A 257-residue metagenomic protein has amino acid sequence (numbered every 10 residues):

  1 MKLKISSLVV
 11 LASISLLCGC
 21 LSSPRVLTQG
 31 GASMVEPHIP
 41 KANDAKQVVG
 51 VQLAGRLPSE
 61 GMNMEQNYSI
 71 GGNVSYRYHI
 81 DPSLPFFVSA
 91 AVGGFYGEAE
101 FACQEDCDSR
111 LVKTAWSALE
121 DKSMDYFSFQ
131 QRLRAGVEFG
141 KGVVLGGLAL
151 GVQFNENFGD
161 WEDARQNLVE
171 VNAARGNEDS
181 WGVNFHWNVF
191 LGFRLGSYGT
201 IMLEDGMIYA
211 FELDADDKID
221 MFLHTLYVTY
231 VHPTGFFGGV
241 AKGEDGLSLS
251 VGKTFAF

Functional and structural regions predicted by a protein language model:
M1-C20: Sec-dependent bacterial lipoprotein signal peptides
C20-D81, T254-A256: Short glycine/proline- and aromatic-enriched beta-strand/turn motifs that initiate or cap beta-hairpins
A45-Q47, M64-G72, F86, S123-L133 (+6 more regions): Residues that define the transmembrane beta-barrel architecture of outer-membrane proteins
Q52-P58, A91-G97, A149-N155, G206-A210 (+2 more regions): Outer-membrane beta-barrel pore domains and translocons
L57-E65, G94-Y126, E156-W181, F211-I219: Flexible, solvent-exposed loop segments that connect beta-strands
S69, N73-E100, S109, Y126-R132 (+2 more regions): Generic signature of mature, soluble extracytoplasmic domains
I80, L84, F139-G235, F255-F257: Outer-membrane beta-barrel transmembrane domain signature
P233-F257: Hydrophilic extracytoplasmic domains
